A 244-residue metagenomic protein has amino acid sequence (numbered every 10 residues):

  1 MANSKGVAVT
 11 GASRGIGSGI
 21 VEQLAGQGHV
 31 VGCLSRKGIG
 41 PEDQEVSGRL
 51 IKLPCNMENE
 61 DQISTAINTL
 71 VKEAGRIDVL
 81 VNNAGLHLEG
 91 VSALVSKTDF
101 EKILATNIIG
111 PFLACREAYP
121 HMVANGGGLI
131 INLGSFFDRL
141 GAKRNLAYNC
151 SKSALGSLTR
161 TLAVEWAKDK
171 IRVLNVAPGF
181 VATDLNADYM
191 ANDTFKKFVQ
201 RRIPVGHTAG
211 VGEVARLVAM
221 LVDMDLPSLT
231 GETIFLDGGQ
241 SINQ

Functional and structural regions predicted by a protein language model:
S13-R14: Conserved glycine-rich cofactor-binding loop
Q27-E42: Conserved glycine-rich Rossmann-like NAD(P)H-binding loop of the short-chain dehydrogenase/reductase
V91-S92, S96-L104, V199: Substrate-binding pocket helix/loop in short-chain dehydrogenase/reductase
V95, F137, G141-N149, T161: Active-site loop-to-helix junction immediately N-terminal to the catalytic Tyr of the SDR YXXXK motif in Rossmann-fold
C115, S151, T159: Active-site helix of classical SDR
P120, V164-K168, P227: Alpha-helical segment proximal to the catalytic Tyr-Lys
L140, A219, T230-Q244: Short C-terminal tail/terminal secondary-structure segment of NAD(P)H-dependent dehydrogenase/reductase domains
